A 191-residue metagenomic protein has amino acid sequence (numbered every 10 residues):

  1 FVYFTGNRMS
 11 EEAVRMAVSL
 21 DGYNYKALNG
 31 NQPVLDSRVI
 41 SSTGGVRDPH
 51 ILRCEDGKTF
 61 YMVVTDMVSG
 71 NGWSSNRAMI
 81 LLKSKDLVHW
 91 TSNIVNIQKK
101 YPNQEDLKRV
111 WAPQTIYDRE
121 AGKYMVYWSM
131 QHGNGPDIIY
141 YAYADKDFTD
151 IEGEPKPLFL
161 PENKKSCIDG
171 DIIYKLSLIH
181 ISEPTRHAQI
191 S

Functional and structural regions predicted by a protein language model:
Y3, N7, G22-E55, S69-N71 (+2 more regions): Surface loop/turn signatures of beta-propeller and other carbohydrate-active proteins
Y3-T5, V64-D66, W128-M130, E183: Recurrent small/Gly-Pro-centered beta-turn motifs in extracellular repeat architectures
G6-S10, M67-N71, Q131-G135: Short glycine/acidic-enriched loop and turn motifs that connect beta-strands
E11-A13, N76-A78, P136-I138: A detector of repeated loop/turn-to-beta-strand junctions in beta-rich toroidal repeat architectures
M16-S19, A78-D86, Y140-D145: Beta-propeller blade signature
G57-M62, A121-V126, L178-I179: Entry beta-strands of beta-propeller and related beta-repeat scaffolds
V64-M67, G72-L81: A basic- and aromatic-enriched beta-loop-alpha substructure that forms the phosphate/nucleotide- and DNA/RNA-contacting
I179-I190: Single conserved hydrophobic/aromatic residue that forms the stacking wall/gate of nucleotide- or nucleobase-binding
